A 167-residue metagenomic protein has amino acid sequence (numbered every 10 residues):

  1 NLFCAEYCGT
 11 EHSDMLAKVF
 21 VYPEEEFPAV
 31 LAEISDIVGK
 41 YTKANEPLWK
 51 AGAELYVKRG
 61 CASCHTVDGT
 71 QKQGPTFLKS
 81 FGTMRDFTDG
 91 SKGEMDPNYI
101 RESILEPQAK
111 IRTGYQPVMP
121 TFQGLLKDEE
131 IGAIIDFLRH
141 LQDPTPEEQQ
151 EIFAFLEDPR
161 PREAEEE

Functional and structural regions predicted by a protein language model:
N1-Y41: Extracellular/periplasmic metallocenter environments
F3, Q73-F77, P146-E151: Short, solvent-exposed loop/turn and secondary-structure capping segments
C4, G52, Y56-D68, G74 (+4 more regions): The canonical Cys-X-X-Cys-His
C8-E11, L31, R59-G60, H65-D68 (+5 more regions): Sec/Tat-exported extracytoplasmic proteins
M15-E24, S63-E106, P120-L126: Gly/Gly-Pro-rich "capping" loops immediately C-terminal to redox-active cysteine motifs in periplasmic/lumenal
E25-D36, P117-E165: C-terminal capping alpha-helices of c-type cytochrome domains
E25-V57, G93-E94, E163-E167: Electrostatic cytochrome c docking/interface patches
